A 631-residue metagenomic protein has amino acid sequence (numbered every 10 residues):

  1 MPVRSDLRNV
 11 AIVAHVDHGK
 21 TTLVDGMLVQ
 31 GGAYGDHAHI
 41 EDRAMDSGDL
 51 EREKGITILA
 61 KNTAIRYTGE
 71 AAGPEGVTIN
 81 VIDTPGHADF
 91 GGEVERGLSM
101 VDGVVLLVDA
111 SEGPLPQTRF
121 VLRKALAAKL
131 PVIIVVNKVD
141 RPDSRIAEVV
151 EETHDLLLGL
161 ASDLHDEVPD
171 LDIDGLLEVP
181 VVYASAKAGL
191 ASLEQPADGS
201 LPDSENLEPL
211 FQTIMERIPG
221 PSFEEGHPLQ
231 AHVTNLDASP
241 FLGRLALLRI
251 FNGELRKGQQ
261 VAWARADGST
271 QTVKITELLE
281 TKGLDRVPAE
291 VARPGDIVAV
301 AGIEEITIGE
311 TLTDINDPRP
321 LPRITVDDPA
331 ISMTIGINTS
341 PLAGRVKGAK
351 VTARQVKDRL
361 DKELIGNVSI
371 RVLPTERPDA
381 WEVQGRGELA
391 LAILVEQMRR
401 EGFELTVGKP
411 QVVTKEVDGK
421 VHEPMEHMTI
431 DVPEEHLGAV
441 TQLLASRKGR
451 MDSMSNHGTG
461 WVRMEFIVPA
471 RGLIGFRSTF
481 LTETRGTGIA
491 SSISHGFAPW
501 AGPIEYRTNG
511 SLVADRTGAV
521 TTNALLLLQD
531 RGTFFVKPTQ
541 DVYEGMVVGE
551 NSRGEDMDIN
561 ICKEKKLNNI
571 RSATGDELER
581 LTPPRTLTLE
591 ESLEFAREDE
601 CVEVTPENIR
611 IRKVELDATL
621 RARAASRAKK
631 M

Functional and structural regions predicted by a protein language model:
M1-M631: Structural and coupling elements of P-loop NTPases
